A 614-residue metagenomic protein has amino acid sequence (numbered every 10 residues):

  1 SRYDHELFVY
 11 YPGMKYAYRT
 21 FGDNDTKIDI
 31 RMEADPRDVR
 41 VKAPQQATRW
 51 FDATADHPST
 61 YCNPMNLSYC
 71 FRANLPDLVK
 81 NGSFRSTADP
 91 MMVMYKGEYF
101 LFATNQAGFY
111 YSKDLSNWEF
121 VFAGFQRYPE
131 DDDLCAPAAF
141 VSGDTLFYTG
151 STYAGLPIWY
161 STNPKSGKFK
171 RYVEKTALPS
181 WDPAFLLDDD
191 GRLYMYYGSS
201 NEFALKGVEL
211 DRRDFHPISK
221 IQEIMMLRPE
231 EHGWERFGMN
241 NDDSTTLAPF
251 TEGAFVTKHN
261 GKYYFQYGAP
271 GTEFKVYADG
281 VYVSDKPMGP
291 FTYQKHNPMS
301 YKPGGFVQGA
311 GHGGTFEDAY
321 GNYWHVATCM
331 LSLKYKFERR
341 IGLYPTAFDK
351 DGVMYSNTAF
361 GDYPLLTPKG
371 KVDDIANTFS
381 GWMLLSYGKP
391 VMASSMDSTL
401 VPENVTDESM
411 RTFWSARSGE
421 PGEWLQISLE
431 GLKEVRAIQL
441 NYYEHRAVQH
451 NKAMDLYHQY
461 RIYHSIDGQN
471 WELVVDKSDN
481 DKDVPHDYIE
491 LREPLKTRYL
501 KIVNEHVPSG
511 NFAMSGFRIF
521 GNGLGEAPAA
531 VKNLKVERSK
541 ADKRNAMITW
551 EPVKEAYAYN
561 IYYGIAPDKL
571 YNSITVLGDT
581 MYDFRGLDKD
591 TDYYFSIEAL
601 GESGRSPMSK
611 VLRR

Functional and structural regions predicted by a protein language model:
R2-P12, I597: A short, solvent-exposed beta-strand micro-motif common in secreted/extracellular proteins
R19-K42: Extracellular beta-sheet/turn segments enriched in Thr/Pro/Gly and aliphatic residues
T20-F21, S478-D481, S573-D579: Short beta-strand segments within Ig-like beta-sandwich modules, predominantly Fibronectin type-III
D38-T246, K258-G305, Y320, T328-D373 (+2 more regions): Beta-rich carbohydrate-recognition and catalytic domains
G280, H458, P485-Y488, G578-D583: Short S/T/G- and acidic-enriched coil/turn segments that sit immediately N-terminal to beta-strands in beta-sandwich
D407-V475, P485-K532, A541, T549-E551 (+1 more regions): Aromatic, loop-rich ligand-recognition surfaces of beta-strand-rich domains
Y463-H464, K554-I574, G578, S596: Extracellular low-complexity, O-glycosylation-prone stalks/linkers
F584-R605: Beta-strand-rich modules
